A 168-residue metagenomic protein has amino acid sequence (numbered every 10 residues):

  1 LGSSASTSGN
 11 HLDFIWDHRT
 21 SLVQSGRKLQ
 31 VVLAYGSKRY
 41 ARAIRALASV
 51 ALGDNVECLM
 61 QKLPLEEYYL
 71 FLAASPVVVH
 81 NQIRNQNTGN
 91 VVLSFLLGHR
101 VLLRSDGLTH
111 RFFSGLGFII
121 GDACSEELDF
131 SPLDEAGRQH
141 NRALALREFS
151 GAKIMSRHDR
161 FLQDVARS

Functional and structural regions predicted by a protein language model:
L1-G9, L29-V32, L146: Conserved donor-binding/catalytic core segment of Leloir-type glycosyltransferases
S6-T20: A conserved mid-protein helix/loop that constitutes part of the nucleotide-sugar donor-binding site
G9, H80-N90: Nucleotide-sugar-dependent
A43-K62: Nucleotide-activated donor-binding/catalytic signature segment of Leloir-type glycosyltransferases, i.e., the conserved
E57-F71, G107: Conserved active-site histidine-acidic residue motif and adjacent donor-binding/catalytic loop of glycosyltransferases
L70-I83: Acidic donor-binding loop of glycosyltransferase active sites
R100-L103: Short hydrophobic beta-strand element within catalytic cores of glycosyltransferases and related nucleotide-activated
D129-S168: A charged, aromatic-enriched C-terminal amphipathic alpha-helix characteristic of glycosyltransferases across folds
